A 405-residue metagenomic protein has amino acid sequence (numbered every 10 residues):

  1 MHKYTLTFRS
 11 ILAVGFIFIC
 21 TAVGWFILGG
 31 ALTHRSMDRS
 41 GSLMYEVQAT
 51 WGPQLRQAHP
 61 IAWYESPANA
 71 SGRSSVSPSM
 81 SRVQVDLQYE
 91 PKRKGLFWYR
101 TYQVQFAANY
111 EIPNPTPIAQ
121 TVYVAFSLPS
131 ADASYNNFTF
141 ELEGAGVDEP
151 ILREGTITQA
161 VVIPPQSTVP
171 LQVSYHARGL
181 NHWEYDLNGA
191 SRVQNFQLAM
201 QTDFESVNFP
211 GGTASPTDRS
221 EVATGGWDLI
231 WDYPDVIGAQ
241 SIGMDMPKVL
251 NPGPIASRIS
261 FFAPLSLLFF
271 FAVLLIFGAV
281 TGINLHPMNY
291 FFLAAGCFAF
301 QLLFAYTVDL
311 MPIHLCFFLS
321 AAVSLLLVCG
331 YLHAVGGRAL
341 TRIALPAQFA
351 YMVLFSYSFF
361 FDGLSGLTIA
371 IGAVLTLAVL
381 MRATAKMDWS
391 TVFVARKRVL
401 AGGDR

Functional and structural regions predicted by a protein language model:
M1-R9: N-terminal positive-inside, membrane-proximal cytosolic segments immediately preceding the first
T7, K248-R258, M311, V335 (+2 more regions): Juxtamembrane loop-transmembrane helix junctions in multi-pass integral membrane proteins, especially the extracellular
S10-L28: Hydrophobic membrane-insertion alpha-helices, especially the h-region of bacterial N-terminal signal peptides
L28-Q54: Alpha-helical transmembrane signal-anchor/signal-peptide segments
S42, A49, W63, S71-V236: Soluble non-transmembrane domains of integral membrane proteins
A58-I61: Extracellular/secretory-pathway and virion-surface proteins
G238-L267, L285-P287: Cytosolic-side membrane-insertion boundary helix
L267-R405: Generic detector of multi-pass transmembrane helix bundles and their immediately adjacent loops in polytopic membrane
